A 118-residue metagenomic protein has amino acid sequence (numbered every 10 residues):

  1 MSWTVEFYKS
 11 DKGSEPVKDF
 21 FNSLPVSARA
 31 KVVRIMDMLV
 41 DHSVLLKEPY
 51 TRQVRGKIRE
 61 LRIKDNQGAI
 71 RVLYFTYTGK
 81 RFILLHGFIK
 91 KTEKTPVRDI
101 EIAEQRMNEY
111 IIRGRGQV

Functional and structural regions predicted by a protein language model:
M1-A69, T78-F82, K91-V118: Basic, Lys/Arg-enriched alpha-helical interface segments
L85: Conserved catalytic cores of phosphodiester-cleaving nucleases, focusing on short active-site segments
F88: Residue-level signal for short, function-critical loop segments
